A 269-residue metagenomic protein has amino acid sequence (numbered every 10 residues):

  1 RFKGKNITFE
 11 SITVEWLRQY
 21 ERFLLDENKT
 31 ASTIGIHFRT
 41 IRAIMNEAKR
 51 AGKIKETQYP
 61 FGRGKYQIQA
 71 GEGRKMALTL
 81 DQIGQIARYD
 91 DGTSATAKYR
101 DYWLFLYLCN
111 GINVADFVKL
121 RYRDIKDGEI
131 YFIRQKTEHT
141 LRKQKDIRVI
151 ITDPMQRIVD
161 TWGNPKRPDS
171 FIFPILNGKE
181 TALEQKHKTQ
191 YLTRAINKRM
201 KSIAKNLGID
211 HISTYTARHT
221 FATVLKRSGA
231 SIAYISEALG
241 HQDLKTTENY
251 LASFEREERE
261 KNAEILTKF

Functional and structural regions predicted by a protein language model:
R1-N28: Basic/aromatic-enriched alpha-helical hairpins
E10-S11, K55-E56, I68-R88, L141-T152 (+1 more regions): DNA breakage-rejoining catalytic core of tyrosine-based enzymes
S11, R63-G64, K119-T161: Conserved tyrosine-mediated DNA breakage-rejoining catalytic core shared by Y-recombinases
G35, E56-V114, V118: Basic, Lys/Arg- and aromatic-enriched nucleic-acid-binding interface segment
A77, R134-H139, L239-E264: Catalytic-site neighborhood detector that most strongly recognizes the C-terminal catalytic loop/helix of tyrosine
I83, T152-I209: Active-site/catalytic core of tyrosine-dependent DNA strand-transfer enzymes
R88, T93, R194-E237: Short, basic (Lys/Arg/His-rich) helix/loop patches that form interaction surfaces in the mid-to-C-terminal regions
D124-E129, I209-H211, A230-N249: Short, polar N-cap/turn motifs at the start of nucleic acid-interacting alpha helices
